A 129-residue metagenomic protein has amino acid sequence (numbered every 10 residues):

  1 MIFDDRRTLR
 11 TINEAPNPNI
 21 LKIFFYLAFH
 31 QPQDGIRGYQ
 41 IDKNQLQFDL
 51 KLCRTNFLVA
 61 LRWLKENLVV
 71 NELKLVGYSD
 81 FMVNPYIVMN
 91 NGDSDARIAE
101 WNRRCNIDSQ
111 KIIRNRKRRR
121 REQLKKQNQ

Functional and structural regions predicted by a protein language model:
M1-P18, H30-D49, D95-Q129: Positively charged, structured surface patches that bind polyanionic biopolymers
N13-E14, H30-M89: Winged helix-turn-helix DNA-binding recognition segment
N19-L27: Short alpha-helical "packing" element that flanks the helix-turn-helix/winged-helix DNA-binding module
